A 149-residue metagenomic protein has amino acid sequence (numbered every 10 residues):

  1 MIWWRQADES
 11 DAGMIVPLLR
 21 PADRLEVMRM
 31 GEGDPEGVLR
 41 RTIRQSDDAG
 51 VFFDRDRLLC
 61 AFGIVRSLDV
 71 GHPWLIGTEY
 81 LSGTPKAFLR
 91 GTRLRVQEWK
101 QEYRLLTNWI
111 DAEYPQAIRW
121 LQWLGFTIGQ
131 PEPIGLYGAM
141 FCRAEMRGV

Functional and structural regions predicted by a protein language model:
M1-G33: Short amphipathic alpha-helix that is part of the acyltransferase structural core
M28-D48, Q97: Active-site rim helix/loop that mediates acceptor-substrate recognition in acyltransferases
S46-V65: Conserved beta-hairpin
V65-R66, R147: A generic structural motif
D69-S82, A87: Conserved acetyl-CoA binding element of GNAT-fold acetyltransferases
T84-E98, R119, W123: Conserved acetyl-CoA-binding loop-helix of GNAT-fold acetyltransferases
Y103-Q122, T127, P133-Y137: Conserved beta-strand-loop-alpha-helix junction that forms the acyl-donor binding cleft
I134-V149: C-terminal "cap" of GNAT-fold acetyltransferases
